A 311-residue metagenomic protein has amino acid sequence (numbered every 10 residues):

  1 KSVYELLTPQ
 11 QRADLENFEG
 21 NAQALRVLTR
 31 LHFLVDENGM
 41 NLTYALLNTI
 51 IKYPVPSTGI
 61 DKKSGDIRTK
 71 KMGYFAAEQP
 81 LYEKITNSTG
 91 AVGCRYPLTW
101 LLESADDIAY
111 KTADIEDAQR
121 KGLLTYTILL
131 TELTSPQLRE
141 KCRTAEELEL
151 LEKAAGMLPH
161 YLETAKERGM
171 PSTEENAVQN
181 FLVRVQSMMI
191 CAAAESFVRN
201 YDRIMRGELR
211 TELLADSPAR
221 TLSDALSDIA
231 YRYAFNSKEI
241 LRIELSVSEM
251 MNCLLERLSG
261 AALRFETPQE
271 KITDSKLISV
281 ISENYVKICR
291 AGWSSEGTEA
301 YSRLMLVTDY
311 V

Functional and structural regions predicted by a protein language model:
K1, A24, D106, V311: His-Asp-centered metal-binding catalytic motifs of divalent-metal-dependent phosphohydrolases/nucleases
K1, G20, Y53: Histidine-centered active-site/metal-ligand motif
K1-Q10: Aspartate-rich (DDxxD/NDxxD/DxxxD) Mg2+/diphosphate-binding motifs and their adjoining helix-loop segments
Q10-Q23: Active-site metal-coordination segments of metallo-dependent hydrolases
N17, R30-D36, M40-Y310: Histidine-centered, transition-metal-coordinating active-site segments
L25-T29: A broadly conserved amphipathic alpha-helix scaffold signal in soluble, globular proteins
